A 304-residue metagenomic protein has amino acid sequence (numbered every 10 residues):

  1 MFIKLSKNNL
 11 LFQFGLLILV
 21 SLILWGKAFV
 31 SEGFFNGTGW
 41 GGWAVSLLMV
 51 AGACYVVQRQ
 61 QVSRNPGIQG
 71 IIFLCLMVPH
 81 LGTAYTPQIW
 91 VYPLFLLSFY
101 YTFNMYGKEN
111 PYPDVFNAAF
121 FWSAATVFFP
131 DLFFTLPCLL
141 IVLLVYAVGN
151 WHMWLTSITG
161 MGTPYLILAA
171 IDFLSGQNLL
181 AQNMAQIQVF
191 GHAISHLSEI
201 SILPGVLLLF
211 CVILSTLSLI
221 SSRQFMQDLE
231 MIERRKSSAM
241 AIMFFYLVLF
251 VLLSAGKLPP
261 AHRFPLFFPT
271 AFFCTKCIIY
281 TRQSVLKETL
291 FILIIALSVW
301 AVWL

Functional and structural regions predicted by a protein language model:
M1-I18, S63, V285-L286: N-terminal membrane topogenic signal
I23-G33, Q182-G205, L219-R223: Juxtamembrane membrane-water interface segments that cap and precede transmembrane helices
F35, I72-I89: Aromatic- and kink-enriched transmembrane "portal" helix at the membrane-lumen/periplasm boundary that abuts
V57-L76: Transmembrane-helix signature of polytopic, membrane-embedded enzymes that assemble or transfer cell-envelope glycans
Q61, S98-P113: Membrane-interface transmembrane helices that cradle and orient dolichyl/undecaprenyl
V115-P130: Membrane-interface alpha helices of multi-pass inner-membrane proteins
T135-T159: Perimembrane helix-loop-helix junctions
R223-R282: Membrane-water interface signatures at transmembrane helix termini and the short loops that connect adjacent helices
